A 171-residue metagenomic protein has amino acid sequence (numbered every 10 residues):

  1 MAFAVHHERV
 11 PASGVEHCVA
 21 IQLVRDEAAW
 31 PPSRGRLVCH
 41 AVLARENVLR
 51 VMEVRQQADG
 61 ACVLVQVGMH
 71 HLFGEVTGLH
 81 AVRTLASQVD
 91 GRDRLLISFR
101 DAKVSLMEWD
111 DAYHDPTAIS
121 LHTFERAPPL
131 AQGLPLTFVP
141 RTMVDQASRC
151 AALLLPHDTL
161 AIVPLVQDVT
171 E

Functional and structural regions predicted by a protein language model:
M1-E171: Large eukaryotic, non-enzymatic subunits of multiprotein complexes that serve as scaffolds/tethers, characterized by
